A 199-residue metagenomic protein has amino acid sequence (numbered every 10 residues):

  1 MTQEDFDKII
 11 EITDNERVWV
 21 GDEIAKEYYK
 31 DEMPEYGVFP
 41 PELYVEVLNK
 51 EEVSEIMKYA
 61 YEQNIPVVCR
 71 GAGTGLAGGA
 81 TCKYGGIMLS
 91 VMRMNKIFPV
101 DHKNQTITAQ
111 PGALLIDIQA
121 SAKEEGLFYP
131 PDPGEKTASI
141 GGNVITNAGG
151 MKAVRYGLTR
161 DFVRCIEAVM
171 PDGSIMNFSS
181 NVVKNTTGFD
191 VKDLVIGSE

Functional and structural regions predicted by a protein language model:
M1-K58, T74-Q105: N-terminal flexible segment immediately upstream of the FAD-binding catalytic core in FAD-dependent oxidoreductases
E11-I12, E62, E124: Residues at alpha-helix termini
A60, V67-C69, A122: A generic structural signal for well-ordered alpha-helical segments
E62, K83-Y84, F162: Short, well-ordered loop/turn elements at secondary-structure boundaries
I65-P66, F128: Residue-level detector of anion-binding/catalytic polar loops
C69-G73, A80, V91, P111 (+1 more regions): Glycine-rich, histidine-containing beta strand-loop boundary motifs that form or position
K96-V100, I107-E199: FAD-binding subdomain of flavoenzyme oxidoreductases
